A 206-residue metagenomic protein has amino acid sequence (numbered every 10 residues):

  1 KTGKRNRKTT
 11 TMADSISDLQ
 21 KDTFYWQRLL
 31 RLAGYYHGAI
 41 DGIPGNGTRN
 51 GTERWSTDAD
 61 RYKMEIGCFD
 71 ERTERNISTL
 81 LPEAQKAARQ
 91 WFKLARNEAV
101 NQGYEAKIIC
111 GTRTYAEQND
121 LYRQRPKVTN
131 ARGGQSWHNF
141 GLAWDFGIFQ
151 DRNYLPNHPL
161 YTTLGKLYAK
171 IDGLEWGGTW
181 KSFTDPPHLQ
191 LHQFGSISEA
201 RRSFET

Functional and structural regions predicted by a protein language model:
K1-T11: Short, Lys/Arg-enriched N-terminal segments with co-localized hydrophobic residues within the first ~10-30 amino acids
A13-S17, H37-G42, I77-A87, Q150-N157: Second-shell loop/turn segments in exported
D14-C68: Short acidic, glycine/serine/threonine-rich helix-capping segments at coil-helix boundaries
L29, A33, W91-Q102, T163-L174: Generic non-transmembrane alpha-helical segments
G38-I40, G103-R113, L174-F183: Surface-exposed patches in mature extracellular/periplasmic domains of secreted proteins
C68-K107: Active-site acidic/histidine clusters and adjacent loop/turn architecture that either coordinate catalytic ions
R96-P126: Extended, low-complexity, intrinsically disordered C-terminal regulatory tails of eukaryotic serine/threonine kinases
A131-T206: Catalytic cores and adjacent binding grooves of peptidoglycan-active enzymes
